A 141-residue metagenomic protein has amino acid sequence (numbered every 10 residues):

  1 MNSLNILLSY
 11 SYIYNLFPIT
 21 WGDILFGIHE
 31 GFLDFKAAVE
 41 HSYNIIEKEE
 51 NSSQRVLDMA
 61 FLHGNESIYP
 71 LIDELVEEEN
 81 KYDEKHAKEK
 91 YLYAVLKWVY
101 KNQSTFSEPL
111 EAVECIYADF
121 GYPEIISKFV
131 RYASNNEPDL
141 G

Functional and structural regions predicted by a protein language model:
M1-G141: Acidic, Ser/Pro/Thr-rich low-complexity regulatory regions and the short amphipathic helical interaction modules they
